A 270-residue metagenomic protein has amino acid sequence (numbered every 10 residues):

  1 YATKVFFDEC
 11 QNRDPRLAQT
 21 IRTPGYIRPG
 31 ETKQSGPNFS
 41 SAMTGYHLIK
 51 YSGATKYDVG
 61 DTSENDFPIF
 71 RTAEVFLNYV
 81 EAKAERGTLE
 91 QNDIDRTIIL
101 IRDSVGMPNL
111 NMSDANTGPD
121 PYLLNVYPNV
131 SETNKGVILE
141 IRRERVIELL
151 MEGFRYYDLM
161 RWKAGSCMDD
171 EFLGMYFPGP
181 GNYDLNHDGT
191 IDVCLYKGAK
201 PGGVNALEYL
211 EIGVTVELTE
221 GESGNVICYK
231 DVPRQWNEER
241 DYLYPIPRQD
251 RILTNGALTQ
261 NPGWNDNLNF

Functional and structural regions predicted by a protein language model:
K4-F270: Acidic/polar-rich alpha-helix caps and helix-coil junctions
